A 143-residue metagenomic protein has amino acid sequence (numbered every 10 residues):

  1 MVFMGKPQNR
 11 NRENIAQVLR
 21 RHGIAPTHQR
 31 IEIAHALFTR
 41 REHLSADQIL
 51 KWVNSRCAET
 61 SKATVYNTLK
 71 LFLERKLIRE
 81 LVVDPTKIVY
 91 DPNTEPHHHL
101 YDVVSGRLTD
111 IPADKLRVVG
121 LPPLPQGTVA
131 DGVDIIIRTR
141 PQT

Functional and structural regions predicted by a protein language model:
M1-R10: Short, intrinsically disordered or compositionally biased N-terminal tails of bacterial proteins
N11-G23: Short, Lys/Arg-enriched N-terminal segment that forms or immediately precedes the first helix of a structured domain
I24, F38-R41, S55-R56: Short helix-capping/hinge SLiMs at alpha-helix to coil transitions
I31-A36: Pre-recognition alpha-helix immediately N-terminal to the DNA-recognition helix within helix-turn-helix or winged-helix
Q48-N54: A short acidic, leucine-rich amphipathic alpha-helix
V65-F72: Basic amphipathic alpha-helical segments that dock to polyanions
E74-T143: Non-DNA-binding regulatory cores of transcription-related proteins, predominantly C-terminal effector-binding
